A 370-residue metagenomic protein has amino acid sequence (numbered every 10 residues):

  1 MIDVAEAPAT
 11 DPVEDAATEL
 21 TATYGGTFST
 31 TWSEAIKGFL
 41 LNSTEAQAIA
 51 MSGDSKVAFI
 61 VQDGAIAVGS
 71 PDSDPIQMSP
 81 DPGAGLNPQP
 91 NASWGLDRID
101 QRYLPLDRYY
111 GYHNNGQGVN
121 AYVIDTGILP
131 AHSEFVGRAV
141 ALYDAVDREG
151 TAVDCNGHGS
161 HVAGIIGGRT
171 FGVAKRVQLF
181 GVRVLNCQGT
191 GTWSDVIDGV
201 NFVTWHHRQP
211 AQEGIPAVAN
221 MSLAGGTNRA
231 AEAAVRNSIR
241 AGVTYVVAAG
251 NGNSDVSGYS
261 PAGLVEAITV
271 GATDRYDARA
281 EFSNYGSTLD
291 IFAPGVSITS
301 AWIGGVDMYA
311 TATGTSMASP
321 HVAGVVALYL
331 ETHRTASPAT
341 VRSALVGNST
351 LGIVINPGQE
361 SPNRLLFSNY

Functional and structural regions predicted by a protein language model:
M1, L40, F59-V61, N120-I124 (+10 more regions): Structural recognition of the beta-strand scaffold that forms the well-ordered cores of secreted hydrolase catalytic
M1-P12: Short, surface-exposed ligand-recognition loops at beta-strand->loop->(often short) alpha-helix junctions that present
D15-G95: Autoinhibitory propeptides
E19, T23, D54, D63 (+7 more regions): Structured segments of extracytoplasmic/periplasmic soluble domains in secreted or envelope-associated proteins
F28, N42-A48, I76-V123, Y143-C155 (+2 more regions): N-terminal domain-start motif of subtilase-like serine proteases
T30, V177, G181, N201-W205 (+7 more regions): C-terminal subdomain of the subtilisin-like protease fold in secreted/lumenal serine endopeptidases
S70, T190-V196, N220-D290, S297-A323: Substrate-binding/specificity loop regions of serine endopeptidase catalytic domains, predominantly subtilases
N91-A92, Y109-A141, E149-D195, A211-V218 (+7 more regions): Subtilisin-like serine protease catalytic core
